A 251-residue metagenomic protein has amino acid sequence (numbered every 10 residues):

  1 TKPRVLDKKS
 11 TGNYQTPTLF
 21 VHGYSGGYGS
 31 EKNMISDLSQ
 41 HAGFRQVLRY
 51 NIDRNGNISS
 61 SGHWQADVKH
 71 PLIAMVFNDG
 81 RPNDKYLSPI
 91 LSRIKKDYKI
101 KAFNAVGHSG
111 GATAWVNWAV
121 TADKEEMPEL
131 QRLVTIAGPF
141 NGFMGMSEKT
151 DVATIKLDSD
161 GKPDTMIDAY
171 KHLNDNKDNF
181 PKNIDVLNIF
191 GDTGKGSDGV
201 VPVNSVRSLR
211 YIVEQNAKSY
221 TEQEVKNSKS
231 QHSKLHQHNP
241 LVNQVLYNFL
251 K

Functional and structural regions predicted by a protein language model:
T1-Y24, V116: Gram-positive cell-envelope targeting signals
G12-T16, V68-P71, E129: A short, charged/proline- and glycine-enriched loop that marks the coil->beta-strand transition at the N-terminal
L19, I73-M75, V134, L187-I189: Hydrophobic/aromatic beta-strand patches that form the interior of the parallel beta-sheet core in alpha/beta enzyme
V21-G23, H108-S109, A137, F190: The conserved beta1-alpha1 loop
V21-Y98, S228, H232: Active-site catalytic motif of lipid deacylating hydrolases and related acyltransferases
S30-M34, N83-I90, G111-W115, H238 (+1 more regions): Stable alpha-helical elements in mature extracytoplasmic
S39, R81-H172, D198: Serine-dependent carboxylesterase/thioesterase catalytic core of lipase-like alpha/beta-hydrolase/SGNH enzymes
N176-K251: C-terminal catalytic-base region of ester-bond hydrolases, centering on the histidine of the charge-relay
